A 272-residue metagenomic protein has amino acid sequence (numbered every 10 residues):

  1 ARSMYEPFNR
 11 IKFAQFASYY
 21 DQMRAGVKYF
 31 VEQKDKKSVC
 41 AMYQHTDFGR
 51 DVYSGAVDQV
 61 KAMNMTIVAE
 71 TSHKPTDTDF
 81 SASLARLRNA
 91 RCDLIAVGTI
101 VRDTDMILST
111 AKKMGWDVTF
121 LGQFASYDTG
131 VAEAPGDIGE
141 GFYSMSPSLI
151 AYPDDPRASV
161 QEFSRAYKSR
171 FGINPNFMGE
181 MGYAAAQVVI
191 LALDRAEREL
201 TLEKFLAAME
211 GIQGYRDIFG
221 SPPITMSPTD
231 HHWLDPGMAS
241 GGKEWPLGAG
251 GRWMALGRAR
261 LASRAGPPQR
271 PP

Functional and structural regions predicted by a protein language model:
A1-E70, T119-S144: Extracytoplasmic ligand/sensor domains, especially the bilobed periplasmic-binding protein
A1-Y5, H73-F80, I100-D105: Beta-alpha junction/loop-to-helix N-cap segments that form part of ligand/metal-binding clefts
N9, L108-Y183, D194-A196, L200 (+2 more regions): Extracellular/periplasmic periplasmic-binding protein-like sensory domains
Q15-S38, D79-S81, T104, G130 (+2 more regions): Hydrophobic alpha-helical segments within soluble ligand-binding/sensing domains
K28-K36, V57-M65, A85-C92, S109-W116 (+3 more regions): Sec-exported extracytoplasmic/periplasmic mature domains
C40-Y43, R91-V101, I107, V118-Q123 (+1 more regions): Periplasmic-binding protein-like
S169-G179, I190-A249: Segments of small-molecule ligand-sensing domains
H232, P236-P268, P272: Acidic, proline/serine/threonine- and glycine-rich low-complexity intrinsically disordered segments
